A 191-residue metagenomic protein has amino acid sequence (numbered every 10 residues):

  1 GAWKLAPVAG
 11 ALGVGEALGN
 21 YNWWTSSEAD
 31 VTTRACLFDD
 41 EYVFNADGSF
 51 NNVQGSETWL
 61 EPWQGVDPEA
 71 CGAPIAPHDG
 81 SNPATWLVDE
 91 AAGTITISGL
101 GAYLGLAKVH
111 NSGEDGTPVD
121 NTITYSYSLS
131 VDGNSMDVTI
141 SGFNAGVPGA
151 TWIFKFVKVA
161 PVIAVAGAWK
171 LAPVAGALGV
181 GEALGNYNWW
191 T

Functional and structural regions predicted by a protein language model:
G1, P7-V8, G13-V14, L18: Function-determining sites in protein domains
G1-A2, A92-T96, D132-T139, G167-A168: Short, hydrophobic/aromatic-rich segments at coil-to-beta transitions
G1-K4, K158-K170: N-terminal helix-cap/turn-to-beta initiation motif at the start of protein domains
K4, G19, T25-R34, Q64: Charged, composition-biased interaction segments
K4, N20-N22, K170, N186-N188: Asparagine/serine/threonine-enriched low-complexity, disordered tracts, especially those forming N-linked glycosylation
G10-V14, D30-N134, V174-T191: Contiguous, well-ordered beta-strand patches that form the walls/edges of small beta-barrel/beta-sandwich domains
D137-G149: Short, exposed beta-strand-loop hairpins at the edges of beta-sheets in extracellular/periplasmic proteins
G149-A160: A recurrent domain-boundary module in secreted/ectodomain proteins
